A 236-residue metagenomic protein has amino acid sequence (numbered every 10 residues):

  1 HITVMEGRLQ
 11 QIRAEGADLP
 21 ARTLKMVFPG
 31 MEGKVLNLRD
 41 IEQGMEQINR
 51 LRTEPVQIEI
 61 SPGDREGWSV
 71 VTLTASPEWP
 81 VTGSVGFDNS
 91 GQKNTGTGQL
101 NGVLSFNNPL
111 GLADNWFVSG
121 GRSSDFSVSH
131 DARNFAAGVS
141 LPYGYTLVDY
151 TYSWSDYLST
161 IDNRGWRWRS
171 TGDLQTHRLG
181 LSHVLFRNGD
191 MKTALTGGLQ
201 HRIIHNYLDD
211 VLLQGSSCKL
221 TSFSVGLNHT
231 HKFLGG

Functional and structural regions predicted by a protein language model:
H1-G91, G121-R133: Periplasmic polypeptide-binding modules associated with outer-membrane biogenesis and secretion
E6-R8, R52, R65-G67, P77-W79 (+5 more regions): Short flexible coil/turn linkers enriched for glycine and charged/polar residues that connect secondary-structure
K34-V35, N89-T95, S124-V128, W166-S170 (+1 more regions): Outer-membrane beta-barrel domain signature
E46, V103-S105, A136-G138, G180-S182 (+1 more regions): Outer-membrane beta-barrel architecture
I60, V85-N89, W116-R122, Y150-D156 (+1 more regions): Transmembrane beta-barrel strands of outer-membrane/channel proteins
G67, G96-L100, D131-F135, D173-H177 (+1 more regions): Residues that define the transmembrane beta-barrel architecture of outer-membrane proteins
T97-F117: A recognition module on extended beta-rich or small alphabeta surfaces enriched in W/G with H and D/E
P142, L147-G236: Transmembrane beta-strand segments of outer-membrane beta-barrel domains in Gram-negative and organellar OMPs
